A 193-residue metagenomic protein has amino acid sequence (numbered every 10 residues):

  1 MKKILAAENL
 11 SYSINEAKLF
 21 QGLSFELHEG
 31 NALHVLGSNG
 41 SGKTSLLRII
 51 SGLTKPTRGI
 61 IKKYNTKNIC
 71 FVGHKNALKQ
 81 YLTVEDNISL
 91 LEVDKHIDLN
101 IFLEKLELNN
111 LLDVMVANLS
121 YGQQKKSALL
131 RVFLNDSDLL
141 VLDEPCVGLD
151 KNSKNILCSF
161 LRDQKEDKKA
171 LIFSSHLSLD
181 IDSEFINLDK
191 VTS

Functional and structural regions predicted by a protein language model:
L5-A7, L19-G22: Conserved structural motif at the start of ABC-family nucleotide-binding domains
S51: Helix-to-loop junction immediately C-terminal to a conserved catalytic motif
K75, Q80-D98: Q-loop/switch helix immediately C-terminal to the Walker
I97-L112, F133: Conserved ABC ATPase "signature" region
M115-G122: Conserved ABC ATPase signature
L129, K168: Hydrophobic anchor residue at the start of the ABC signature
L134-D138: A short, proline-enriched helix->beta-strand linker immediately N-terminal to the Walker B motif in ABC-type P-loop
L140-E144: Catalytic Walker B motif of ABC-type/P-loop ATPase nucleotide-binding domains
